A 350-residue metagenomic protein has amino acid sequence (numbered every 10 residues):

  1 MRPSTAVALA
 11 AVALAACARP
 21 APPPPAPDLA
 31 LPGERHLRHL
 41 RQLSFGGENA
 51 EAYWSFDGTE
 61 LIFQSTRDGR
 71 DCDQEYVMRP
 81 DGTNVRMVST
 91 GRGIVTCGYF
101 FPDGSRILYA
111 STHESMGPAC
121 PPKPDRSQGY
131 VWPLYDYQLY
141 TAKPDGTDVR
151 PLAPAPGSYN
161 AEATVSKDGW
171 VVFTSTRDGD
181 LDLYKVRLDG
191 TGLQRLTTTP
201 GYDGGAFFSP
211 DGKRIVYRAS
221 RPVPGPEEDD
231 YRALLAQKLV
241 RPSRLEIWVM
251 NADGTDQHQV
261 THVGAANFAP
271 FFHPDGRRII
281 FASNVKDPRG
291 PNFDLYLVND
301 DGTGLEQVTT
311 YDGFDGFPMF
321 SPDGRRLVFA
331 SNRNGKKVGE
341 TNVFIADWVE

Functional and structural regions predicted by a protein language model:
P22-R38, Y137: Blade/loop signatures of beta-propeller domains
D28-A30, R38-D71: Beta-strand-rich domains and repeat architectures in extracellular enzymes and scaffolds, especially beta-propellers
F45-E48, S65-E75, T90-V95, A110-L139 (+8 more regions): A flexible loop/linker signature enriched in serine peptidases of the S9 family
F56-D57, P102-D103, S166-K167, P210-D211 (+2 more regions): Residue-level detector of Asp-centered blade-edge/turn motifs that repeat once per structural unit in beta-propeller
L61-I62, I107, V171-V172, I215 (+2 more regions): Hydrophobic beta-strand positions that form the internal "hydrophobic ladder" of WD40/Gbeta-like beta-propeller blades
R79-T83, K143-T147, R187-T191, N251-T255 (+2 more regions): Short loop/turn segments that connect beta-strands within beta-propeller blades
